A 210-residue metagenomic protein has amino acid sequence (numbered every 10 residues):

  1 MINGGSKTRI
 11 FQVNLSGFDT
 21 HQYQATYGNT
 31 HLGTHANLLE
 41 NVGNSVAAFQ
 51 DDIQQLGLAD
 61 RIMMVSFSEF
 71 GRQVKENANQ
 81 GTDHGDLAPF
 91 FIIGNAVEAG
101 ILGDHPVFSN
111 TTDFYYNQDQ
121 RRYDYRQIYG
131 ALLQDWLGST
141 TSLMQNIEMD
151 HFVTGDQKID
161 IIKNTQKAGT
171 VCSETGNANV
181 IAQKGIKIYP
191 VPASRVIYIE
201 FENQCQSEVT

Functional and structural regions predicted by a protein language model:
M1-R9, N14, D19-H21: Accessory "access/gating" subregions that flank catalytic or transport cores
T8-I10, A59, F67, G85-A88 (+3 more regions): Active-site lining segments that contact anionic ligands and/or coordinate catalytic metals
G17-V171: Feature marks hydrolase-like catalytic cores characterized by long aromatic- and Gly/Pro-rich stretches
F90, V209-T210: Generic short beta-strand
T175-V209: Glycine-centered coil/turn sites that cap beta-strands in beta-rich domains
